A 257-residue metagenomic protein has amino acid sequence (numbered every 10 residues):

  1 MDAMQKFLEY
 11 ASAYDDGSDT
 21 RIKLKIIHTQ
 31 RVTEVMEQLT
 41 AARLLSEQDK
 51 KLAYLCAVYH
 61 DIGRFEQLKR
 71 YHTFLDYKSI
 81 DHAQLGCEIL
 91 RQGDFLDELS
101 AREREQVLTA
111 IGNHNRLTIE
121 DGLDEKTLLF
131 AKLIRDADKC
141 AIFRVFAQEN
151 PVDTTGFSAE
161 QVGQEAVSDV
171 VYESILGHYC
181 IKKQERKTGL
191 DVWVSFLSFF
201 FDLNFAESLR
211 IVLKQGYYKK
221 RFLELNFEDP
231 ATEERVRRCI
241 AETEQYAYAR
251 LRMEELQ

Functional and structural regions predicted by a protein language model:
M1-Q84, D124: Acidic/His-rich, divalent-metal-binding segments that scaffold phosphate/diphosphate chemistry
D2, L45, L99-R102, A231: Short coil/turn linker and secondary-structure boundary residues
L8-Y14, R64-L68, G93-E98, E149-G156: Short low-complexity stretches enriched in small and charged residues
D15-G17, R104, G156-V162: A broad, low-specificity signal for short, low-complexity segments enriched in glycine/proline and polar/charged
I22-Q30, E34-S46, Y59, R70 (+2 more regions): Divalent metal-dependent phosphate-bond-processing catalytic cores, especially two-metal-ion Mg2+/Mn2+ enzymes that act
S46-Y59, A101-A110, T127-L133: Alpha-helical scaffolds flanking conserved acidic
F65-Q106, L117: Hydrophobic/aromatic-rich structural module bridging two neighboring secondary-structure elements via a short loop
